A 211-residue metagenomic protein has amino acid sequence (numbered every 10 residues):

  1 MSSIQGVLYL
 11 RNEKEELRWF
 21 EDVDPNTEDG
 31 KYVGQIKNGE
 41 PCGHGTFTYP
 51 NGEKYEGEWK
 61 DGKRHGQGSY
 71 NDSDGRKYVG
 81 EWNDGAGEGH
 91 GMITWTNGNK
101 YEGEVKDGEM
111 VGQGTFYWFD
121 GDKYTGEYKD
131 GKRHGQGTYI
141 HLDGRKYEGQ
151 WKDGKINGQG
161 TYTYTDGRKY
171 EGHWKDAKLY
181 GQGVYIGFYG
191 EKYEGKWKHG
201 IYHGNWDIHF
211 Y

Functional and structural regions predicted by a protein language model:
M1-Y211: Intrinsically disordered, low-complexity repeat tracts enriched in Gly/Pro/Ser/Thr and acidic residues, frequently
